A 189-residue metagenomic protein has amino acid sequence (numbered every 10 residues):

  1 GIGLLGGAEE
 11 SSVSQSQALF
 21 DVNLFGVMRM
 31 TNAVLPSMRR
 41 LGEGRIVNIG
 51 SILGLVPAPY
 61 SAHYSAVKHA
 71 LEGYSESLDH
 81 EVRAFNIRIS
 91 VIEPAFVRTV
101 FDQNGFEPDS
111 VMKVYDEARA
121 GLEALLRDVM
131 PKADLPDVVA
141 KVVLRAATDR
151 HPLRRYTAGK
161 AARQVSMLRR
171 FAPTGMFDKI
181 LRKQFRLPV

Functional and structural regions predicted by a protein language model:
G7-A8, S12-Q17: Substrate-binding pocket helix/loop in short-chain dehydrogenase/reductase
A8-E9, V56-A62: Active-site loop immediately N-terminal to the catalytic Tyr-X3-Lys motif of short-chain dehydrogenase/reductase
T31, V67: Active-site helix of classical SDR
A33-G42: A short helix-coil junction within the Rossmann-fold of NAD(P)-dependent oxidoreductases
P36, H80-R83: Alpha-helical segment proximal to the catalytic Tyr-Lys
S51: Residue(s) in the substrate-gating loop at a strand-loop-helix junction that position the organic substrate next
R83-M130: C-terminal beta-strand-loop-alpha-helix "lid" module of Rossmann-like NAD(P)-dependent dehydrogenases
